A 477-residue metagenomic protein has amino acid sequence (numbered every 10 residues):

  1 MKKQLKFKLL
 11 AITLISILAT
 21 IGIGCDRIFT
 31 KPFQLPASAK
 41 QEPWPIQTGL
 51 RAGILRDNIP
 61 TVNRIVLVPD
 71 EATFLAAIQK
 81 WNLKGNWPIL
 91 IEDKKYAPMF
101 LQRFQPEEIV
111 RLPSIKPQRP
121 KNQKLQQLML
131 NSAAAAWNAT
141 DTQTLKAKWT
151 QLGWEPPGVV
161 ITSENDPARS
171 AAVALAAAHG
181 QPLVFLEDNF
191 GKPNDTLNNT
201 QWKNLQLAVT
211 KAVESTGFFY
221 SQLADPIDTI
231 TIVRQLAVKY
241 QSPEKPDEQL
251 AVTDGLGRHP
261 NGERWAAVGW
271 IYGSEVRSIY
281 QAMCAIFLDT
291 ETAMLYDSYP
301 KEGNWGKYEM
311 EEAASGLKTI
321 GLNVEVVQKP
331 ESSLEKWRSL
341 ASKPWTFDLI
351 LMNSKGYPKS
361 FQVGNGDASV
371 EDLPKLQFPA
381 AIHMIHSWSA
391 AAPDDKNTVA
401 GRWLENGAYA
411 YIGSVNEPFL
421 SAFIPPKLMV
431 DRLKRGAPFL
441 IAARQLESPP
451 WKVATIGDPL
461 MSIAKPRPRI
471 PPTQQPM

Functional and structural regions predicted by a protein language model:
K2-A11: Bacterial N-terminal signal peptides that target proteins for export
A11-T20: Bacterial N-terminal signal peptides
I28-R64, L128-Q143: N-terminal low-complexity, Pro/Thr/Ser-rich intrinsically disordered segments that act as propeptides or flexible
L55-V68, G153-W154, G158-T162: Glycine-rich loop/turn
V66-L67, L90, I109-L112, I350-M352: Short, hydrophobic beta-strand segments that form beta-sheet elements in well-ordered domains
T73-L75, W81, K95-E108, K116-M477: Cysteine-dependent hydrolase recognition
K84-W87: Short helix-loop boundary/capping segments at the starts of domains
